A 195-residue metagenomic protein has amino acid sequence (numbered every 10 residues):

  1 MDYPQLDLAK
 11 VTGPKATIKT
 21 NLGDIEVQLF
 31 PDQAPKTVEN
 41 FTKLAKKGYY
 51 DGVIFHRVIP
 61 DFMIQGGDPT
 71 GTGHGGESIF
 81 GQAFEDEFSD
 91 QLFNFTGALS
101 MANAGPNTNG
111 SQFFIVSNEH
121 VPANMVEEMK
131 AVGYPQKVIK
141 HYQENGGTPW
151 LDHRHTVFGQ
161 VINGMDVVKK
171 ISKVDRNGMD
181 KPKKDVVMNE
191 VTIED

Functional and structural regions predicted by a protein language model:
M1-D195: Cyclophilin-like peptidyl-prolyl cis-trans isomerases
